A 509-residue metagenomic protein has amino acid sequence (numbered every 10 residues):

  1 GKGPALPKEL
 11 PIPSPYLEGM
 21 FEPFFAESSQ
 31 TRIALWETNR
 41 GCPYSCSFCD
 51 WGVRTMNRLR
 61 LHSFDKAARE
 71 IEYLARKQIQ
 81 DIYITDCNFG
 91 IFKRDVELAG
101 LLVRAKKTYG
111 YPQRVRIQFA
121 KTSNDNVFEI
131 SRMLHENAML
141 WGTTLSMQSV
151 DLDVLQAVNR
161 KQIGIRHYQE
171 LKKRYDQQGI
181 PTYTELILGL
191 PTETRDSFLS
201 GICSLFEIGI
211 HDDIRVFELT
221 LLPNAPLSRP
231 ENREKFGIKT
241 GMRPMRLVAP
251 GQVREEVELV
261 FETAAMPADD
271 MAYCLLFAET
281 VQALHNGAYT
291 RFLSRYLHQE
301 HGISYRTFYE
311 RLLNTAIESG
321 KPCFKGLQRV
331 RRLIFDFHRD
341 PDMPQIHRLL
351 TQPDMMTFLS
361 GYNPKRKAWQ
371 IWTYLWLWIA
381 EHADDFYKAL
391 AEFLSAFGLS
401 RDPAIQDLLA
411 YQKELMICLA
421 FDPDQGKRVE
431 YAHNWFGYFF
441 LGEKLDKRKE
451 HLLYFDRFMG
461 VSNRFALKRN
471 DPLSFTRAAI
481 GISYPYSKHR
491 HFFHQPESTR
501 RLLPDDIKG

Functional and structural regions predicted by a protein language model:
G1-A68, Y73-R76: Acidic, low-complexity intrinsically disordered segments
M20-F21, E70-L74, L171, G201 (+1 more regions): Alpha-helical packing segments of well-folded alpha/beta enzyme cores
Y44, F92-R94, M147-Q148, L152-N159 (+3 more regions): Flexible glycine/acidic-rich beta-alpha junction loops that bind and position SAM and/or redox cofactors in anaerobic
F64-Y183, L188-L190: Conserved SAM/AdoMet-binding glycine-rich loop
G100-L101, G201-I202, E231-K235: Short, hinge-like loop/turn segments at secondary-structure boundaries
I130, T192-E207: Catalytic cores of alpha/beta
L134-G142, L205-I214: Structural recognition of alpha->loop->beta junctions
E258-G509: Radical SAM enzyme core and accessory elements
